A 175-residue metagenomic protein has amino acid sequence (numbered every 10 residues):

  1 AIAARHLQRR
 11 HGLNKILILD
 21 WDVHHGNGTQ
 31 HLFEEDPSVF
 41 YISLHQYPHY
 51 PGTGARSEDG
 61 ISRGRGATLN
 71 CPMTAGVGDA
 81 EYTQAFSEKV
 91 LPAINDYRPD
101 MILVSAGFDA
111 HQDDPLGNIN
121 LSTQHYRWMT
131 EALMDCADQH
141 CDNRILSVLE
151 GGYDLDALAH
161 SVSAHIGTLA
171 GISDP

Functional and structural regions predicted by a protein language model:
A1-P175: A general "terminal functional-core" signal
